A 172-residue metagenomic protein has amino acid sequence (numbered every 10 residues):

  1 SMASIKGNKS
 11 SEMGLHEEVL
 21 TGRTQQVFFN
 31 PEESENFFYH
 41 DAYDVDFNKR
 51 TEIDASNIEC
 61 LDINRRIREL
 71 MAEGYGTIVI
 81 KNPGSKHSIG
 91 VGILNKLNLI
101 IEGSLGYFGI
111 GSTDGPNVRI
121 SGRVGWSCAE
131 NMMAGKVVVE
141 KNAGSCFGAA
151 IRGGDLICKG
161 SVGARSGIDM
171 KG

Functional and structural regions predicted by a protein language model:
S1-D169: Charge-rich, low-hydrophobicity low-complexity segments
